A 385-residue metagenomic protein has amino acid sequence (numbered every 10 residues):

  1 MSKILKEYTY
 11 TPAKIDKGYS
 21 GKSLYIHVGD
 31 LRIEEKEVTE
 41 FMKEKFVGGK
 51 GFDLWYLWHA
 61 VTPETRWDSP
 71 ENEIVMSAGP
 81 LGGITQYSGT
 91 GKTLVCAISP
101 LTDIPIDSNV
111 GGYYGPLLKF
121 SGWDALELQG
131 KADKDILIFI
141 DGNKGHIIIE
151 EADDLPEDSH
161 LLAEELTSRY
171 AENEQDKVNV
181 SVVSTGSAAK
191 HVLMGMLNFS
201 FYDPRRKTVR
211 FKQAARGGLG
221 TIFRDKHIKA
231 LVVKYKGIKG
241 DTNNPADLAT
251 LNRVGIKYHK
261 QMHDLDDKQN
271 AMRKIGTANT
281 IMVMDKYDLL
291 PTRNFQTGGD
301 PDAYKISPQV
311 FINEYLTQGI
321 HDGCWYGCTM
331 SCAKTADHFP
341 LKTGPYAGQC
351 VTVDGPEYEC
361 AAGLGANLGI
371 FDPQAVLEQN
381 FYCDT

Functional and structural regions predicted by a protein language model:
M1-N109, Y113-T385: Intrinsically disordered, low-complexity segments enriched in small residues
